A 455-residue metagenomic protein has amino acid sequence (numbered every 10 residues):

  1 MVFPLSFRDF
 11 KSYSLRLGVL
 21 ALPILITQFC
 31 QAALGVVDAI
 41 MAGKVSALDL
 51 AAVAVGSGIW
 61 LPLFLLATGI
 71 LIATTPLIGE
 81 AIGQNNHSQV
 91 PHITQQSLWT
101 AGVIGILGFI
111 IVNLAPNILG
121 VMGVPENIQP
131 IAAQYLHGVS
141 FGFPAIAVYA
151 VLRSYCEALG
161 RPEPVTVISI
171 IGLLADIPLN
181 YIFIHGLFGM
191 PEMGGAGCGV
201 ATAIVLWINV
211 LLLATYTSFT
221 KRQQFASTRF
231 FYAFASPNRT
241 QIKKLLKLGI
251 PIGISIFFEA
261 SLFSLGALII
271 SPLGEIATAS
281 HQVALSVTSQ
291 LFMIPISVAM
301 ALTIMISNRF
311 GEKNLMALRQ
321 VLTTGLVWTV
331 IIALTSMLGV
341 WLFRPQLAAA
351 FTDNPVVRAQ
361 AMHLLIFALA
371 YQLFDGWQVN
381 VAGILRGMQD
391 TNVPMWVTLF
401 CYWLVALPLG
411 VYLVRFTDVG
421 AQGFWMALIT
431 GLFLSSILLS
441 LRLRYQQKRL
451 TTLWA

Functional and structural regions predicted by a protein language model:
M1-A21, I78-P144, E192-I250, I306-Y371 (+1 more regions): Short alpha-helical transmembrane segments in multi-pass integral membrane proteins
R8-I40, K44-V45, G58-L77, A101-F109 (+5 more regions): N-terminal transmembrane alpha-helices
V19-D38, G138, G142, G172 (+5 more regions): Transmembrane helical elements of multi-pass membrane transporters/channels
F29, A33-A51, L119-E126, I184-M193 (+4 more regions): Helix-terminus/linker motif at the lipid-water interface of multi-pass membrane proteins
A47-G58, A132, L136, G199 (+3 more regions): Small-residue hotspots at the loop-to-helix junctions and early N-terminal turns of transmembrane alpha-helices
L50-F109, N113, I146-G160, V165 (+3 more regions): Small-residue-rich hydrophobic transmembrane alpha-helices
L71, V139-E157, V165-L173, C198-A214 (+6 more regions): Short runs within selected transmembrane alpha-helices of multi-pass transporters and secretion channels
V112, S154, N180, I184 (+9 more regions): Structural signal for membrane-spanning alpha-helices in multi-pass inner-membrane proteins, emphasizing helix cores
